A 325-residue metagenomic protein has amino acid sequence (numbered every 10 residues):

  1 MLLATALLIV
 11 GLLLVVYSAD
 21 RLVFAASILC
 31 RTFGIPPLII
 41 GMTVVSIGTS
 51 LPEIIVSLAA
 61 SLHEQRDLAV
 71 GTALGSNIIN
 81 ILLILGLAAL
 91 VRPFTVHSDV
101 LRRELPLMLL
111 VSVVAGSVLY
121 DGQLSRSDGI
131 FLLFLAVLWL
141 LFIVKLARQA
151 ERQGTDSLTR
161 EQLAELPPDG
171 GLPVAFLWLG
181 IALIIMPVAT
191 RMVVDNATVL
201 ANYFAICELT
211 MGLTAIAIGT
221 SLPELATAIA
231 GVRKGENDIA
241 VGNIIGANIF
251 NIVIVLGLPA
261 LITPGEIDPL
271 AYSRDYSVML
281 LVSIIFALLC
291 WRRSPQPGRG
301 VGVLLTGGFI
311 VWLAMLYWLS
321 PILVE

Functional and structural regions predicted by a protein language model:
M1-E325: Hydrophobic alpha-helical segments, chiefly the membrane-spanning helices and signal/signal-anchor peptides
